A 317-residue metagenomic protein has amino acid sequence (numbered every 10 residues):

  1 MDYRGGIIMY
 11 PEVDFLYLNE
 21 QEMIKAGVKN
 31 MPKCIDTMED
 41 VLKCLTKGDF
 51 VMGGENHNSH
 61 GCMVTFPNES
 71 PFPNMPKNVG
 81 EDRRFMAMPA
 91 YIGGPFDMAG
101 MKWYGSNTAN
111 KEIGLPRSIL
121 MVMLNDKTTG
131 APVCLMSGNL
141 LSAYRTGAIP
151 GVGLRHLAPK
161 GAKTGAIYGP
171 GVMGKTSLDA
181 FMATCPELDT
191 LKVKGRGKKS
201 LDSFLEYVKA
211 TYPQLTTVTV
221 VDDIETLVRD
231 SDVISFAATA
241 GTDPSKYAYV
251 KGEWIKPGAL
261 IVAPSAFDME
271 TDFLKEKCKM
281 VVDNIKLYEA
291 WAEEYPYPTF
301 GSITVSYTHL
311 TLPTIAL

Functional and structural regions predicted by a protein language model:
Y3-A143, I149-G151, G161: N-terminal ligand-binding/catalytic initiation module
P150, G161-M182, G195-G197: Glycine-rich adenosine-cofactor-binding loop
P186-V208: NAD(P)-binding Rossmann-fold cofactor-contacting core
T216-S231, Y249-V250: Short acidic low-complexity segments
L227-R229, W254-I255, L274: A short, aliphatic-rich alpha-helical micro-motif
T242-G258: Rossmann-fold NAD(P) dinucleotide-binding segment
P264-Y307: Rossmann-fold NAD(P)-binding glycine/threonine-rich loop
T308-T314: Conserved small/polar residues in nucleotide/adenosyl-binding loops
